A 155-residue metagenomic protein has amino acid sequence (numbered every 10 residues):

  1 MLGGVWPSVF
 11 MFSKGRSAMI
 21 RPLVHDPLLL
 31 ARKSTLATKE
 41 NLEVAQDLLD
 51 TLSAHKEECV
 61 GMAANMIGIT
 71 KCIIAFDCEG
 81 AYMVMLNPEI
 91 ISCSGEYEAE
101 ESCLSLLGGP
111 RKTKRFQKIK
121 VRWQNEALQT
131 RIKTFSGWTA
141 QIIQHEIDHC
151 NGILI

Functional and structural regions predicted by a protein language model:
F10-I155: Positively charged
